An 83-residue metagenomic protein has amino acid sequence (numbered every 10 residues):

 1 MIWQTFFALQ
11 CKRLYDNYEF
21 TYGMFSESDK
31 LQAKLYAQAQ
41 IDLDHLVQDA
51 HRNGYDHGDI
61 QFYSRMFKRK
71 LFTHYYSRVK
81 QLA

Functional and structural regions predicted by a protein language model:
I2-S28: N-terminal acidic leader/helix
Q10-C11, M24, D29, M66 (+2 more regions): Prokaryotic Sec-type signal peptides and long signal-anchor helices with extended Leu/Ile/Val-rich h-regions
F20-M66: Acidic, low-complexity, intrinsically disordered interaction modules
D56-A83: Amphipathic alpha-helical binding modules
